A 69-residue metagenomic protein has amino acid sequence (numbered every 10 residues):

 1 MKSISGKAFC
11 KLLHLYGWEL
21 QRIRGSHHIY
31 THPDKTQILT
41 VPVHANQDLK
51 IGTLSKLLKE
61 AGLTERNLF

Functional and structural regions predicted by a protein language model:
M1-R22, I29, P33-F69: Basic nucleic-acid-binding interfaces
